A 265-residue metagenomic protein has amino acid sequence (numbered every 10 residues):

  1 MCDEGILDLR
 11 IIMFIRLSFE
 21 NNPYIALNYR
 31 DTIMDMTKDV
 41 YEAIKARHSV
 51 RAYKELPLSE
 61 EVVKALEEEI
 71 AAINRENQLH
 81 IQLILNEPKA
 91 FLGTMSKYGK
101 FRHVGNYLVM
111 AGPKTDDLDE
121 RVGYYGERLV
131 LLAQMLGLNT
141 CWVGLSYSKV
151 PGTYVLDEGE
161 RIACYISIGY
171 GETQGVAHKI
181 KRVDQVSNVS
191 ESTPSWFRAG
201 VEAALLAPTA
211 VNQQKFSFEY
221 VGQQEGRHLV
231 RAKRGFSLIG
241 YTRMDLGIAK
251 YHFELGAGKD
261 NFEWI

Functional and structural regions predicted by a protein language model:
C2-I265: Acidic, surface-exposed loops and disordered segments
